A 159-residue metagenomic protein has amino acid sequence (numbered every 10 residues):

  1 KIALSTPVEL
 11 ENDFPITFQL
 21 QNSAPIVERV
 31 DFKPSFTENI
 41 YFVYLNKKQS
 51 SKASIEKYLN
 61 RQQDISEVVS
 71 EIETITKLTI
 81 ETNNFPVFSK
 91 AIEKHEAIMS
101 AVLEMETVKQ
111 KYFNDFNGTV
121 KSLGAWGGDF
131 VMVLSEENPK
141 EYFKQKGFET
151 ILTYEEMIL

Functional and structural regions predicted by a protein language model:
I2-A125, M132-L159: C-terminal nucleotide
